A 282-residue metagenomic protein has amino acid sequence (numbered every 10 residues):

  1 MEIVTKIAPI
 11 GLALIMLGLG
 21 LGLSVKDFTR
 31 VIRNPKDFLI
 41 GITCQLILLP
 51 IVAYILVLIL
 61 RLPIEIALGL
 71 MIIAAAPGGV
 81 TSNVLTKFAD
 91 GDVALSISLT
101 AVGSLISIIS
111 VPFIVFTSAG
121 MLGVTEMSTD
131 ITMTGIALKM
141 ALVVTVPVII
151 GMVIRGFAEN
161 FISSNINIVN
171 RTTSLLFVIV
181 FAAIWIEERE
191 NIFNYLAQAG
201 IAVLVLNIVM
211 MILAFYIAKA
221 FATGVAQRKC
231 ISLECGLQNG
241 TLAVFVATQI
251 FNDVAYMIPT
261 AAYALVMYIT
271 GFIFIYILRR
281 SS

Functional and structural regions predicted by a protein language model:
M1-S282: Alpha-helical transmembrane segments of multi-pass small-molecule/ion transporters
